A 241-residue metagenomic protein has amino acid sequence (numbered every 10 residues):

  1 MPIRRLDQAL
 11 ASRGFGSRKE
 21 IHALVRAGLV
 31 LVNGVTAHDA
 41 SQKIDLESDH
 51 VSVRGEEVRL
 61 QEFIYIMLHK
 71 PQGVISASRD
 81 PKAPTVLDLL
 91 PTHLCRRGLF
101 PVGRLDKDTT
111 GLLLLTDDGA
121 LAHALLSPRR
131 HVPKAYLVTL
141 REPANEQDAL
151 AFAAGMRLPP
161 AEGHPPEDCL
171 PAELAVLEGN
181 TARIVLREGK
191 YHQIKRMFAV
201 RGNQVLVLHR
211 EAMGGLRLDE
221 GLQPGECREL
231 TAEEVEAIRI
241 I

Functional and structural regions predicted by a protein language model:
M1-I241: Basic, flexible Lys/Arg- and Gly-enriched helix-loop patches that mediate nucleic-acid binding at interfaces with rRNA
